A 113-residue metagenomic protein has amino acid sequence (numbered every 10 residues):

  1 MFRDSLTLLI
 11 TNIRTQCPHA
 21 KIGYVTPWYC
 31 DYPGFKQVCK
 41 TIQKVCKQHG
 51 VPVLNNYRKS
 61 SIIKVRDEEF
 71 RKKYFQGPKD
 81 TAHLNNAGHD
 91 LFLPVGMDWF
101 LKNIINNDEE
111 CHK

Functional and structural regions predicted by a protein language model:
F2, L6, H89: Aromatic/hydrophobic pocket-lining residues that form the small-molecule binding cavity in soluble enzyme cores
L6, I10, L93: Short-chain dehydrogenase/reductase
L9-I42: Active-site segments of SGNH/GDSL-like serine hydrolases that catalyze O-acetyl group transfer/hydrolysis on lipids
Y29-K113: Catalytic His-Asp segment of secreted/periplasmic serine-dependent ester chemistry enzymes
